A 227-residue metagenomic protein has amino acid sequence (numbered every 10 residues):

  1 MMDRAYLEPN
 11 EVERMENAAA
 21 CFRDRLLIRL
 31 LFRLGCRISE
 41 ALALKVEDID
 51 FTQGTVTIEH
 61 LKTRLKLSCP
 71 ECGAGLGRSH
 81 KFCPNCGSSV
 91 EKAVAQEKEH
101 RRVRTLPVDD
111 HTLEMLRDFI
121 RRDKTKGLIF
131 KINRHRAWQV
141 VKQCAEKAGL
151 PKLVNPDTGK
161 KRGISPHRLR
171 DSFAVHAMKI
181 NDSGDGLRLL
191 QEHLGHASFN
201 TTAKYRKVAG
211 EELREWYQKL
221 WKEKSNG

Functional and structural regions predicted by a protein language model:
M1-E13, E59: Flexible interdomain linker/hinge and immediately adjacent N-terminus of the catalytic tyrosine-recombinase domain
P9-L34, I38, N181: Basic, Lys/Arg- and aromatic-enriched nucleic-acid-binding interface segment
N17, A43, F51, K204-K207 (+1 more regions): Phosphate-coordinating loops and pocket residues in cytosolic domains that bind phosphorylated ligands
N17, D123-L128, Q139-E192: Short, basic (Lys/Arg/His-rich) helix/loop patches that form interaction surfaces in the mid-to-C-terminal regions
L31, L42, Q191, A203: The alpha-helix within a helix-turn-helix
A43-M115: Conserved tyrosine-mediated DNA breakage-rejoining catalytic core shared by Y-recombinases
S79-A95, D110-E146, K152-D157: Major-groove DNA-contacting interfaces characterized by cationic-aromatic clusters
L194-K219: Catalytic-site neighborhood detector that most strongly recognizes the C-terminal catalytic loop/helix of tyrosine
